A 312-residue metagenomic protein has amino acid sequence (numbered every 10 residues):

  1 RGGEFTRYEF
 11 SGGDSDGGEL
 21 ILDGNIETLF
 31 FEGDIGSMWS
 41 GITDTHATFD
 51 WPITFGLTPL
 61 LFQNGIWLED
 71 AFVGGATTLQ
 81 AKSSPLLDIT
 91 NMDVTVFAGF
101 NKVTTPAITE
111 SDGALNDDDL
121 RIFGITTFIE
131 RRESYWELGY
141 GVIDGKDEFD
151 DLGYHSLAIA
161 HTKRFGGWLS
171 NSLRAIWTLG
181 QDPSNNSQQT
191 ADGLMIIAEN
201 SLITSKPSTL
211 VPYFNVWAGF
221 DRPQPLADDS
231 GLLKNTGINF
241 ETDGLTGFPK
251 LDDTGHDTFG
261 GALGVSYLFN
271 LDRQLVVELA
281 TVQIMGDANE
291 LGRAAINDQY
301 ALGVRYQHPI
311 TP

Functional and structural regions predicted by a protein language model:
R1, A98, G219, A280-V282: Short loop/turn segments at strand-loop or loop-helix junctions that form parts of catalytic or ligand-binding pockets
R1-W51, G286-D287, N297: Surface-exposed loop and membrane-interface regions of Gram-negative outer-membrane beta-barrel proteins
F5-E9, P106-T109, S184-N185, A288-L291: Short acidic, glycine/proline-rich loop/turn micro-motifs
L20, G24, N116, Q189 (+2 more regions): Aromatic-acidic/polar surface patches that form glycan- and anion
D34-S37, P52, T58-L232: Signature for the C-terminal beta-barrel architecture of outer-membrane proteins
E137-D151, H155-K163, S172-S187, Q224-T311: Outer membrane beta-barrel transmembrane domains
